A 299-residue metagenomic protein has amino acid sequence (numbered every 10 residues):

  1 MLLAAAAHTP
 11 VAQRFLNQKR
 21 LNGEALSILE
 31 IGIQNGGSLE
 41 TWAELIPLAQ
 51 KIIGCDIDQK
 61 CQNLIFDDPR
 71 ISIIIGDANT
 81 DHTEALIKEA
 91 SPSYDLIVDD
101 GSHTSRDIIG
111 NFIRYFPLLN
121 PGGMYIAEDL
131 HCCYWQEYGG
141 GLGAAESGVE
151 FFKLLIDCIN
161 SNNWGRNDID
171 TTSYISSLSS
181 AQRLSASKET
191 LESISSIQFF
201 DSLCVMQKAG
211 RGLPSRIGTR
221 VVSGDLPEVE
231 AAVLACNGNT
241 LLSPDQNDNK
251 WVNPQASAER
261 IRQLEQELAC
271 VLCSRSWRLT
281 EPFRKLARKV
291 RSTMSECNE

Functional and structural regions predicted by a protein language model:
M1-A4: Class I SAM-dependent transferase core
A6-P254: S-adenosylmethionine/decaboxylated-SAM
G224-E299: Boundary detector for helix-to-coil junctions that initiate low-complexity/charged tails
